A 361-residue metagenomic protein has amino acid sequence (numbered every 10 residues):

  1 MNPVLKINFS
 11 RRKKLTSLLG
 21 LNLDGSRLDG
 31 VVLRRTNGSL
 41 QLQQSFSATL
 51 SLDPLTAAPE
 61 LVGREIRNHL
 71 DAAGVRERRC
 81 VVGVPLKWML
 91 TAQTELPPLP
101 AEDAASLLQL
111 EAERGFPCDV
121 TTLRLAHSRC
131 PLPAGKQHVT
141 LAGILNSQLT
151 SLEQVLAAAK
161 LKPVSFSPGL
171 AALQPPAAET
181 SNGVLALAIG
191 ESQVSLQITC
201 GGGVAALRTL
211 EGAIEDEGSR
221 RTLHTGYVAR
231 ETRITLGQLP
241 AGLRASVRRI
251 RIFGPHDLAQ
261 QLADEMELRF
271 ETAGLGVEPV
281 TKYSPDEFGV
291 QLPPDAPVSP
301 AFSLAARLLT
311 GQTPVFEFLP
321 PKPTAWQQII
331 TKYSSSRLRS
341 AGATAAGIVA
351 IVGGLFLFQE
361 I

Functional and structural regions predicted by a protein language model:
M1-I361: Hydrophobic/aromatic-enriched cytosolic interaction surfaces used to assemble or bind macromolecules
